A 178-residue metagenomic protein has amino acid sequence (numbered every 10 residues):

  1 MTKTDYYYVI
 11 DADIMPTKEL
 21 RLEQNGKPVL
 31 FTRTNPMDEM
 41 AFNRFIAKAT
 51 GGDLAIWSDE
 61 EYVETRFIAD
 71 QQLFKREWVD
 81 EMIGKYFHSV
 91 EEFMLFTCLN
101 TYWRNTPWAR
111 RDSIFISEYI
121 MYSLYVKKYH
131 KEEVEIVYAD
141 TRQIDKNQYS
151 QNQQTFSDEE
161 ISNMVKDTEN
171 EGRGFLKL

Functional and structural regions predicted by a protein language model:
M1-Y6: Active-site nucleotide-sugar/metal-binding loop of Leloir-type enzymes
Y8-I10, L176: Hydrophobic/aromatic beta-strand patches that form the interior of the parallel beta-sheet core in alpha/beta enzyme
D11-M15: The conserved acidic donor/metal-binding loop of glycosyltransferases
T17-R110: Conserved catalytic core of nucleotide-sugar-dependent glycosyltransferases
F93-L178: A glycosyltransferase accessory/donor-loop signature
